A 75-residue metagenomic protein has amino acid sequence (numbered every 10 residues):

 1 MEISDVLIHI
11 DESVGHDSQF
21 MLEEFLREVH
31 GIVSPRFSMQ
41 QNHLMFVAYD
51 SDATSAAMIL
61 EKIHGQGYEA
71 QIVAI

Functional and structural regions predicted by a protein language model:
M1-E12: Short glycine-/aliphatic-rich beta-strand segments at the starts of folded cytosolic domains
I3, S38-H43: Short Gly/Ser/Thr- and Asp/Glu-enriched loop/turn motifs at secondary-structure junctions
I8, H43-A48: A generic structural motif
V14, E23-S38: Short acidic amphipathic segments
M21-E28, M58-Q66: Short amphipathic alpha-helices in soluble, non-transmembrane regions that often serve as interface/regulatory elements
P35, Q66-I75: Conserved short beta-strand edge segments in small beta-sheet-based binding/regulatory domains
Y49-T54: Helix N-cap motif at beta-to-alpha junctions
